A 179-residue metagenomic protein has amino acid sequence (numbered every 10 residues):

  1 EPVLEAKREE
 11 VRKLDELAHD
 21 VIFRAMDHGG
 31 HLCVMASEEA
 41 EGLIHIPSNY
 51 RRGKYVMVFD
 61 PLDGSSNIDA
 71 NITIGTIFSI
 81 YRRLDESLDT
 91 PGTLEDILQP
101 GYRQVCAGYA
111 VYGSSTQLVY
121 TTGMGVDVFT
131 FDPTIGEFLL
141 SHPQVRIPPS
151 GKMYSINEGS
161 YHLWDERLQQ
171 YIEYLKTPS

Functional and structural regions predicted by a protein language model:
E1-K13: Conserved phosphate-binding loops in N-terminal lobes of ATP-dependent enzymes of the actin/Hsp70/sugar-kinase
V3, E16-S179: IMPase-like, lithium-sensitive Mg2+-dependent phosphomonoesterase catalytic core
